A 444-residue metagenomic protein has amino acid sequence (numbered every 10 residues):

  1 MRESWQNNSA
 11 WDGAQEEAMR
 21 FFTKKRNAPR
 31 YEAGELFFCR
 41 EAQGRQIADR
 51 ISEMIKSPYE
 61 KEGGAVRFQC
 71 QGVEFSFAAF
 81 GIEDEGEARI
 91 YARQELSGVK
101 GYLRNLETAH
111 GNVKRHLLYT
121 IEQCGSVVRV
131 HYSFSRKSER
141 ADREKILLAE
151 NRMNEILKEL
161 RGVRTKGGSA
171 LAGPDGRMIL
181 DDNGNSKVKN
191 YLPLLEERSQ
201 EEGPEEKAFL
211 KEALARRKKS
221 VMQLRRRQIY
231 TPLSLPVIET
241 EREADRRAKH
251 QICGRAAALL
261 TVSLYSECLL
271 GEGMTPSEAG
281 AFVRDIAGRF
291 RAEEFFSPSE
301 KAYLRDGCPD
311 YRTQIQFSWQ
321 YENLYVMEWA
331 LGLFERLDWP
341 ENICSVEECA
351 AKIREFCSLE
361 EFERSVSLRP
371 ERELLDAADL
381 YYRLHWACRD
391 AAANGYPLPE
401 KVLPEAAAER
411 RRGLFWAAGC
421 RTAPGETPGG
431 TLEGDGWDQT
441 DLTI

Functional and structural regions predicted by a protein language model:
M1-E87: Charged, amphipathic alpha-helical stretches
S9, G13, A42, Q46 (+11 more regions): Alpha-helix boundary/N-cap detector
Q69-E74, F80-A281, K301-R305, P309: Extended, non-transmembrane interaction/recognition domains
G162-V163, S169-A170, G176-N183, W329-L403: Conserved binding-pocket/active-site segment within a compact domain
L224, E272-K301, V366-R389, T443: An acidic intrinsically disordered interaction segment
P236-E243, R289-T313, L384-K401: Short amphipathic alpha-helical segments and their helix-coil junctions
R247-A350: Long amphipathic alpha-helical segments with strong coiled-coil/leucine-zipper propensity
L368-I444: Alpha-helical oligomerization segments
